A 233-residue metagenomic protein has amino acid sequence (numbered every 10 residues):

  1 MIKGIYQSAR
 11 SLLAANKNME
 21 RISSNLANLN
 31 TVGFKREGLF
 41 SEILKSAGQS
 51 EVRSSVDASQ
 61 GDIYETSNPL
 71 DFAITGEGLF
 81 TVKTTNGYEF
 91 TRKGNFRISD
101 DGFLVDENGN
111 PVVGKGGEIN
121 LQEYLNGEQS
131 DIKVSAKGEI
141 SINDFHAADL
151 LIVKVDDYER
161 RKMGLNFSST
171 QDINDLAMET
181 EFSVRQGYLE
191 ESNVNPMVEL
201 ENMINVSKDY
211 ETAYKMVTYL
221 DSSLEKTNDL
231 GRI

Functional and structural regions predicted by a protein language model:
M1-I233: Amphipathic alpha-helical polymerization modules
